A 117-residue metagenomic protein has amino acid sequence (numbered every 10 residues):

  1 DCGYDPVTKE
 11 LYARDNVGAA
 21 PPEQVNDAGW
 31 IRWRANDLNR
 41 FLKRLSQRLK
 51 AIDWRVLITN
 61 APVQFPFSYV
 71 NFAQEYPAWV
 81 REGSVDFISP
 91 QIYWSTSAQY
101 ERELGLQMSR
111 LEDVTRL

Functional and structural regions predicted by a protein language model:
D1-E82, W94: Polysaccharide-binding and catalytic clefts of secreted carbohydrate-active enzymes
R55-T59, D86-S89, R116-L117: Structural preference for beta-strand elements that scaffold enzyme active sites
E82, S97-L117: Surface-exposed substrate-engagement region within the catalytic domains of secreted or surface-exposed extracellular
Q91-S97: Catalytic beta/alpha-barrel core
